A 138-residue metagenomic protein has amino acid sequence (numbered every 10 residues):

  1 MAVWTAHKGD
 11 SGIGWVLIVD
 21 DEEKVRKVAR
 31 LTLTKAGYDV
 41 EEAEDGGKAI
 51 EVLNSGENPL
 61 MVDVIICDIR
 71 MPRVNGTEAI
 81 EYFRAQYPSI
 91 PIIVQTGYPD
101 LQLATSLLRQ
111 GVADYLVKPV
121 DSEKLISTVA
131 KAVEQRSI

Functional and structural regions predicted by a protein language model:
M1-L17, K27, N58-P59, E123-I138: Non-catalytic signal-transmission and effector/linker regions of two-component phosphorelay proteins
K27-K35: Charged docking surfaces used in two-component/phosphorelay signaling
E42-V64: Acidic, metal-coordinating helix/loop segments flanking the phosphotransfer/catalytic sites of two-component signaling
E51, T77-S89: Short amphipathic alpha-helix used as the core "switch/output" element in two-component signaling
C67-D68: Active-site T/S-Asp motif of two-component receiver
M71: Receiver (REC) domain active-site loop signature in two-component systems and cognate sites in sensor histidine kinases
E78, P99-D114: Alpha4 helix (beta4-alpha4-beta5 surface) of REC/receiver domains from two-component response regulators
